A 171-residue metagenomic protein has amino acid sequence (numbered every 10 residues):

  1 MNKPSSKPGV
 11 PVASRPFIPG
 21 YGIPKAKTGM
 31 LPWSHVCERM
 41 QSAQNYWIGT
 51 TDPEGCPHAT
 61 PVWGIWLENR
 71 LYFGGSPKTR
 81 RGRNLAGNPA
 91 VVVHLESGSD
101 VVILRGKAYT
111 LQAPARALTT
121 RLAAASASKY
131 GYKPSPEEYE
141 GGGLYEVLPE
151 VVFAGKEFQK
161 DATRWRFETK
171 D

Functional and structural regions predicted by a protein language model:
M1-L31, D100-D171: Charged, gly/pro-rich active-site loop segments
P19-P53: Short, conserved active-site entrance elements at the starts or edges of catalytic domains
G22-K27, K78-G98, Y132-K133: Short, solvent-exposed cationic patches
P32-H35, H58-T60, K78, Y132: A generic local structural motif
V36, R81-N84, L118-L122: Amphipathic alpha-helical interface surfaces
M40, L85, A125-S126: A generic structural signal for nonpolar/aromatic side chains embedded in well-ordered alpha-helices
A43-P77, R83-L85, V91-L95, I103-K107: Short beta-strand segments
Q44-N45, A90, G131, V152: Generic structural signal for secondary-structure transition and capping sites
